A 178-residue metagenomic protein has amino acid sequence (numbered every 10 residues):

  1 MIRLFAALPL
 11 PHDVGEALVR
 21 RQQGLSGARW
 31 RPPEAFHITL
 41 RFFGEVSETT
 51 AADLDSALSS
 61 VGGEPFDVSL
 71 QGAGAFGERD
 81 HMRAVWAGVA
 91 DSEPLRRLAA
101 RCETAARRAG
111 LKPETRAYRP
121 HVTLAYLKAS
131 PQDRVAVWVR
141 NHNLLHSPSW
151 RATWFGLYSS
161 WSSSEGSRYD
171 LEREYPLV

Functional and structural regions predicted by a protein language model:
M1-V178: Histidine-dependent nucleotide/RNA phosphoesterase domain, centered on the 2H-phosphoesterase fold with its duplicated
